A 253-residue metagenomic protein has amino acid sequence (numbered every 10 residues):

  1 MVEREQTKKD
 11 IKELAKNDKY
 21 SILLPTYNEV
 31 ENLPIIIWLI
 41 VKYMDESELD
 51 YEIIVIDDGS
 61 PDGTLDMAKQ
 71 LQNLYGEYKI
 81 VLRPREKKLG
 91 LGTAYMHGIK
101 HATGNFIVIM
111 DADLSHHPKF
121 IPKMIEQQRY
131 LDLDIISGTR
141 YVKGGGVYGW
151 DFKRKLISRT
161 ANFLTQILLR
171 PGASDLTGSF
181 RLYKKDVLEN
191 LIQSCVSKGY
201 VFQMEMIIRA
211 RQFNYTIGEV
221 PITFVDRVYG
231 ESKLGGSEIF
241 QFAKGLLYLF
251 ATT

Functional and structural regions predicted by a protein language model:
M1-K42, E48: N-proximal low-complexity "stem/linker" segments adjacent to membrane-targeting elements
K19-S21, E52, E205: Cell-envelope/extracellular polymer assembly enzymes that use nucleotide-activated donors
E29-N32, S60, H117: Donor nucleotide-sugar binding loop of glycosyltransferases
Y51-I54, L65-H101: Conserved donor nucleotide-binding strand/loop of the catalytic core
D57-D66, L114: A conserved acidic beta->alpha catalytic loop
R83-H101, F106, P118-Y200, R227-K244 (+1 more regions): Acceptor/aglycone-binding surface of glycosyltransferases and processive sugar-polymer synthases
P171-G172, S194-K198, I207-V225: Catalytic donor-sugar/metal-binding loop of nucleotide-sugar-dependent glycosyltransferases
